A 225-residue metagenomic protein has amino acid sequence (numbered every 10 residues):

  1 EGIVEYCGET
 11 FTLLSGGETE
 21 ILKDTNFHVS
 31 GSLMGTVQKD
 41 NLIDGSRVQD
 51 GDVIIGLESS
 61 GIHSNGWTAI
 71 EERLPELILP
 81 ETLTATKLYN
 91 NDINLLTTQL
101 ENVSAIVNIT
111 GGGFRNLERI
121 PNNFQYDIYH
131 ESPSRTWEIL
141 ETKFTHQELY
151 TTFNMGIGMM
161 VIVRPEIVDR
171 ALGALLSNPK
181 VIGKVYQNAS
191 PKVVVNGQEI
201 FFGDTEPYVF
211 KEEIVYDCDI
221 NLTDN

Functional and structural regions predicted by a protein language model:
E1-L13, E20-V29, L77-E81, K87-N225: Glycine-/charge-enriched secondary-structure boundary and capping motifs
G17-E20, S60: Active-site beta-loop-alpha junctions enriched in small/polar residues
S32-K39: Short, structured beta-strand/loop micro-motifs enriched in basic residues and often containing a Trp
T36, I54, K180-V181: Ordered hydrophobic segments in well-structured contexts
K39-L42, H146: Short alpha-helix capping/helix-loop boundary micro-motifs
L42-T82: Short, acidic (Asp/Glu-rich) active-site segment that either coordinates a divalent metal cofactor
